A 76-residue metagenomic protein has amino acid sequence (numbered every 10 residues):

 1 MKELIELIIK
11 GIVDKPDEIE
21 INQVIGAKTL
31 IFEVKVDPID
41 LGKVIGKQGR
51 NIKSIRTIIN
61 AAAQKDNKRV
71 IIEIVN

Functional and structural regions predicted by a protein language model:
M1-K43, I52-K53, T57-N76: RNA-contacting regions in translation and RNA-metabolism proteins, encompassing KH/S1 modules where present
